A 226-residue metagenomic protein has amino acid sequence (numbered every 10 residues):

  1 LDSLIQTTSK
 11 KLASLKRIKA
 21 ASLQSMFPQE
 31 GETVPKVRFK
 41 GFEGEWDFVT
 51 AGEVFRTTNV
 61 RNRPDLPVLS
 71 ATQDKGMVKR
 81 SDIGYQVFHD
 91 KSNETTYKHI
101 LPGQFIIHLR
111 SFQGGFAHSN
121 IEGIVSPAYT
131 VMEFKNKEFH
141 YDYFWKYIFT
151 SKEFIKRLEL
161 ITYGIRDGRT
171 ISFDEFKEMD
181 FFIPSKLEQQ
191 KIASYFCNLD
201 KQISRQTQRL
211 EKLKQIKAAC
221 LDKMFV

Functional and structural regions predicted by a protein language model:
L1-D47, M179, L187-V226: Amphipathic alpha-helical segments with low aromatic content
Q6, K91-E94, I165, N198: Short, solvent-exposed loop/turn positions at domain surfaces that link secondary-structure elements or cap domain
S25, F116-H118, I165-R169: Short beta-strand/turn micro-motifs at beta-sheet edges
V37-K40, F88, T130-K135, K177-I183: Short, well-ordered beta-strand elements within core beta-sheets of diverse protein domains
R38-R63: Non-catalytic DNA-recognition/assembly elements of restriction-modification systems
F55-D90: DNA target-recognition patches
I83-G84, S92, T96-F154, S172: A short beta-sheet element
I124-T130, G164-L187: A short glycine-rich beta-alpha junction/loop motif
